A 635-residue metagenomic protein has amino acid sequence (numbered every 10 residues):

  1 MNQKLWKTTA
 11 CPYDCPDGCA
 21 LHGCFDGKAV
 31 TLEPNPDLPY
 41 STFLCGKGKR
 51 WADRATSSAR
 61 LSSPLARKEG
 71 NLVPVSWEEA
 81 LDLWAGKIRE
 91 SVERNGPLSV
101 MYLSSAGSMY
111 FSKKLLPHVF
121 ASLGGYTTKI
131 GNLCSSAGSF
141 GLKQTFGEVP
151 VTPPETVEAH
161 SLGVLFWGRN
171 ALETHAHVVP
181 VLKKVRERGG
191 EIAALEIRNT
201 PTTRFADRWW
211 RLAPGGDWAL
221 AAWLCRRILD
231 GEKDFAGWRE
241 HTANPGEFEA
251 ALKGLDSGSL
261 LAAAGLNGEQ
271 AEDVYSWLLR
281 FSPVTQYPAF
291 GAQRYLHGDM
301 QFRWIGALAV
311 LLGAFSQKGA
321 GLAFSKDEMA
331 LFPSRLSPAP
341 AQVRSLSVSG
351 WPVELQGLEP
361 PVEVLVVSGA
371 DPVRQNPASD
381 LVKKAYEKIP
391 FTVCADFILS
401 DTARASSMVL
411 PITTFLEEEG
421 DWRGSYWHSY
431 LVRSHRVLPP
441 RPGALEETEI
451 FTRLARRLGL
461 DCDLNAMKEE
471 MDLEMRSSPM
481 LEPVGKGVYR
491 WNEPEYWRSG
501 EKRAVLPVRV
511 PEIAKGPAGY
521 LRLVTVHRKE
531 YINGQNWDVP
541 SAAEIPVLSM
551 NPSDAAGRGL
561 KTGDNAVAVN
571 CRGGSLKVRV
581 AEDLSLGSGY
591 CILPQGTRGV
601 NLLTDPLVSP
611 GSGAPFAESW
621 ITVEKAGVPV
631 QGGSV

Functional and structural regions predicted by a protein language model:
M1-G231, N244, N267-G268, S368 (+3 more regions): N-terminal export/assembly segments and adjacent metallocofactor-ligating motifs of anaerobic energy-metabolism
K7-T8, L162-F166, N170-F205, A213 (+2 more regions): A cross-kingdom feature strongest in bacterial/archaeal respiratory oxidoreductases
G70, K233-L266, V437-E493, E544-P546 (+1 more regions): N-terminal leader/propeptide and maturation segments of large enzyme subunits in energy/redox metabolism and hydrolases
L83, K87, S91, H118-S122 (+15 more regions): Generic, well-ordered alpha-helical scaffold segments in large soluble proteins
M101-M109, A262-L266, A289-L296, A370-P372: Conserved short loop/turn motifs at secondary-structure junctions
Y110-S112, H297-R303, S334-P338, S379-D380 (+2 more regions): Short glycine/threonine-rich loop-to-helix capping motif typified by GTGT followed within a few residues by an Asp-Pro
T128, F235-A236, A271, T285-Q286 (+7 more regions): Acidic/polar loop patches that form or flank catalytic/metal-binding clefts of enzymes that bind anionic ligands
L279-E359, R423: A glycine-rich, hydrophobic/aromatic-adjacent loop/helix-cap motif
